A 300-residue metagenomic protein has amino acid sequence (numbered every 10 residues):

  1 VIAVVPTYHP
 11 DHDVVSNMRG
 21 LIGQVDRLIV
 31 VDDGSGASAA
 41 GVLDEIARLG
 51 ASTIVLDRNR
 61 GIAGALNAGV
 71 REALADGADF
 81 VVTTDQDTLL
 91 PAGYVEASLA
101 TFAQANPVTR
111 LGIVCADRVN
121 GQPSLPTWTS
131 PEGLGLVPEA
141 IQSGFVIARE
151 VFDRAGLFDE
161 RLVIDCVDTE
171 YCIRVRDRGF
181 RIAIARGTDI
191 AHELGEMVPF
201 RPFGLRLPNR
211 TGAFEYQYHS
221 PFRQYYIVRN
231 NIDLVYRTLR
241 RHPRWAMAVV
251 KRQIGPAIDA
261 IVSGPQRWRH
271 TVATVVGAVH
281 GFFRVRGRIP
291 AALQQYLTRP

Functional and structural regions predicted by a protein language model:
T7-G23: Short, well-formed alpha-helical segments that are part of the catalytic scaffolds of diverse glycosyltransferases
D32-V42, T88: A conserved acidic beta->alpha catalytic loop
E45-A68, E72: Conserved donor nucleotide-binding strand/loop of the catalytic core
A78-L89: Short beta-strand-to-loop acidic/aromatic patch adjacent to the donor-nucleotide binding site
A92-P126: Conserved donor NDP-sugar-binding/catalytic core segment of glycosyltransferases
S130-I147, F214-H219: A recurrent flexible, glycine/aromatic-enriched loop bordering the glycosyltransferase active site that acts as
V151, A155-G156, R161-E196: A short, conserved alpha-helix in the catalytic core of glycosyltransferases
N230-P300: Non-catalytic, C-terminal membrane-associated alpha-helical segments of glycosyltransferases
